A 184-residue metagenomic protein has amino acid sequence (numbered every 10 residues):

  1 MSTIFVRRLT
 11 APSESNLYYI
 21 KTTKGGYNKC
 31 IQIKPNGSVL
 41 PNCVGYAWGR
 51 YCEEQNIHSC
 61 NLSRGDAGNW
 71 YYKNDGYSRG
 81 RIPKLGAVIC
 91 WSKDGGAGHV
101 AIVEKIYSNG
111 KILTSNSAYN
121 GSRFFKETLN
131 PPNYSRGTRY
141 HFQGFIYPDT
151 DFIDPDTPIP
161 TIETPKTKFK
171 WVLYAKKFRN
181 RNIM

Functional and structural regions predicted by a protein language model:
M1-N120: Secreted/periplasmic proteins that engage bacterial cell-wall peptidoglycan
V6-R7, I106-W171, A175, M184: Aromatic- and glycine-rich peptidoglycan recognition patches
